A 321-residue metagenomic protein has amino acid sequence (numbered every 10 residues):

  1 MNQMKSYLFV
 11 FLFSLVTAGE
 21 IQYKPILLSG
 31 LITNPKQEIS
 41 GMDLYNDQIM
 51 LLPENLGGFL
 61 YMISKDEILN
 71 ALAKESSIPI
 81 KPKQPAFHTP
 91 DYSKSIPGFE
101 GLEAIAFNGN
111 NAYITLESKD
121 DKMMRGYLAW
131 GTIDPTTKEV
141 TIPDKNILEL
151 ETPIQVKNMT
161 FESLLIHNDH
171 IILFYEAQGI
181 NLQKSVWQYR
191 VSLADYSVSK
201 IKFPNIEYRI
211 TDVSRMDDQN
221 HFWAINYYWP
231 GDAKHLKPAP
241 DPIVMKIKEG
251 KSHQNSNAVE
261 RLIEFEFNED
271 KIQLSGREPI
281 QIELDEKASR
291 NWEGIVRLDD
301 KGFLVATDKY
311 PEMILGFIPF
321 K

Functional and structural regions predicted by a protein language model:
M4-L15: Sec-dependent N-terminal signal peptides
G19-K321: Sequence/structural signature of beta-propeller domains
